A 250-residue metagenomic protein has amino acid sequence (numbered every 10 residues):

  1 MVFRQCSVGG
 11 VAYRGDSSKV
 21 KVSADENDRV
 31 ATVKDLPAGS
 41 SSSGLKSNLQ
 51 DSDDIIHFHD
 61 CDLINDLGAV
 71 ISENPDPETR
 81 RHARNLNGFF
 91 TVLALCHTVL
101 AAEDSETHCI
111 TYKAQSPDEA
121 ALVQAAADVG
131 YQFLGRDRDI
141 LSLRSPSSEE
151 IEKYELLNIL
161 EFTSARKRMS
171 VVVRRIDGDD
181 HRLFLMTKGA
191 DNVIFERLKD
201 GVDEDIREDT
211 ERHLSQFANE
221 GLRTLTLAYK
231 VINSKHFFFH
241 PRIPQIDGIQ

Functional and structural regions predicted by a protein language model:
M1-Q250: Conserved cytosolic headpiece of P-type ATPases
